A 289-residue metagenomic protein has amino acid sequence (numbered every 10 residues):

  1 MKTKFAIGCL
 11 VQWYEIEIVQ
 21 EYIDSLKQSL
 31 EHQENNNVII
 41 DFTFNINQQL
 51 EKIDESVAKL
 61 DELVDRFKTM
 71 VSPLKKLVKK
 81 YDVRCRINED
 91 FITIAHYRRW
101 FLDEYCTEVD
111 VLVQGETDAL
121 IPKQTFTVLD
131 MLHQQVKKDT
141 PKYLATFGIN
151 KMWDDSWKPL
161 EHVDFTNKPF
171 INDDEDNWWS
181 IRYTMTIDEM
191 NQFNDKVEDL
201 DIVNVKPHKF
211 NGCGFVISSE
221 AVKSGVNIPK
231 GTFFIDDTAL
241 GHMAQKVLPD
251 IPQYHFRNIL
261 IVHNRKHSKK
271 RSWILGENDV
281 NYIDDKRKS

Functional and structural regions predicted by a protein language model:
T3-L10, L26, V38-F44: Hydrophobic targeting segments
E21-I39, L50: Short, acidic, metal-binding catalytic loop of nucleotide-sugar glycosyltransferases
N36-E51, R86-N88: Short beta-strand/loop segment that forms part of the nucleotide-sugar
N47, G115-D118, G148: Active-site acidic Asp-centered loop
L50-V109: Active-site-proximal specificity loops/subdomain of glycosyltransferases
E108-L120: Short beta-strand-to-loop acidic/aromatic patch adjacent to the donor-nucleotide binding site
P122-S224: Conserved catalytic core of nucleotide-sugar-dependent glycosyltransferases
K196-S289: C-terminal catalytic/acceptor-binding lobe
